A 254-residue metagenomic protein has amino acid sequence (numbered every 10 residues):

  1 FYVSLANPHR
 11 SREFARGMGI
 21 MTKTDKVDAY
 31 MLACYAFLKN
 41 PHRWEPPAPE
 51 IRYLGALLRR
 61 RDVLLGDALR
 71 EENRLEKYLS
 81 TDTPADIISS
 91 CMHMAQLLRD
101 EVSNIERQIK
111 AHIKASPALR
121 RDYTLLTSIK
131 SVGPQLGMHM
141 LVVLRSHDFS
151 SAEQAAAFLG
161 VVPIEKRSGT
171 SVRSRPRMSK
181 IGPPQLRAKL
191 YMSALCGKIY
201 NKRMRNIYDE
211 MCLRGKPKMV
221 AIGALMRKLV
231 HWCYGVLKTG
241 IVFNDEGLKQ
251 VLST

Functional and structural regions predicted by a protein language model:
F1-L125: Long, charge-rich intrinsically disordered scaffolds of nucleic-acid metabolism proteins
N7, D28, L32, L64 (+5 more regions): Short, conserved catalytic/metal-binding motifs centered on acidic residues
Y35, M140, K189-A194, L225 (+2 more regions): Short alpha-helical scaffolding segments that buttress acidic/His motifs in well-ordered protein cores
K39-W44, R145-F149, C196-R203, V230-D245: Short helix-capping/linker segments at secondary-structure and domain boundaries
R43-G55, L79, T83, S174-R177 (+1 more regions): Short, solvent-exposed helix-loop connector elements
P134, H139-R214, K218, S253-T254: Phosphate-backbone recognition surface of nucleic-acid-processing proteins
L213-T254: Basic, amphipathic alpha-helical segments enriched in Lys/Arg and hydrophobic/aromatic residues
